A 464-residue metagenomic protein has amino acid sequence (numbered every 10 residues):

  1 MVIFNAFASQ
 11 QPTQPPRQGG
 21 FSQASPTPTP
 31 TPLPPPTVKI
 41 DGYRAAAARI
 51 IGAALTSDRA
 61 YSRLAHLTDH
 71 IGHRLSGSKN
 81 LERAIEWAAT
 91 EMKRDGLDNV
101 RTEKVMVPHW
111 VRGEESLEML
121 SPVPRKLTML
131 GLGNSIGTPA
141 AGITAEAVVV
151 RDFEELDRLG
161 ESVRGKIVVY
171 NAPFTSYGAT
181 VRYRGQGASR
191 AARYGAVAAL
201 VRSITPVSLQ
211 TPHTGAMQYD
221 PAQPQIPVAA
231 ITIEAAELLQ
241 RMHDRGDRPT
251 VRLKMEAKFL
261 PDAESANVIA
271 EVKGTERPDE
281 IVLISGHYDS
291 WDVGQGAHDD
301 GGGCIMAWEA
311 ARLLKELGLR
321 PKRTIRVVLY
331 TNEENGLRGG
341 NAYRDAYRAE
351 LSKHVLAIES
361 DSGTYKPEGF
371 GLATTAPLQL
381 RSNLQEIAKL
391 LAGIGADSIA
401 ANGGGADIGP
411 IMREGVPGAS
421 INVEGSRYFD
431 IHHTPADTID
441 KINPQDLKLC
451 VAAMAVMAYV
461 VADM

Functional and structural regions predicted by a protein language model:
I3-A45: Compositionally biased, proline/threonine/alanine/serine-rich low-complexity intrinsically disordered stretches
F21, L33-T37, G42-Y43, A65 (+2 more regions): Noncatalytic luminal/extracellular "stalk/propeptide" segments of secretory-pathway proteins
V38-S78, T211-A216, D289, L356-Y365 (+1 more regions): N-terminal capping segment at the start of a domain
R44-A46, P122-G160, M217-A297, E309-E316 (+1 more regions): Soluble metallo-hydrolase cores and metallopeptidase-like ectodomains found primarily in the secretory/periplasmic
L75-S78, T128-P227, Q295, G395-D397: Extracellular/luminal Protease-associated
P124-K126, A140, A145, I226-I231 (+4 more regions): Metal-dependent peptidase/peptidase-like ectodomains
T175-S176, Y183-Q186, R190, E264-N267 (+1 more regions): Acidic/histidine-rich catalytic neighborhood of metal-dependent amide-processing enzymes
V228, R312, E316, R323 (+1 more regions): His/Asp/Glu-rich mid-to-C-terminal helical/loop segments that flank catalytic regions of hydrolases
